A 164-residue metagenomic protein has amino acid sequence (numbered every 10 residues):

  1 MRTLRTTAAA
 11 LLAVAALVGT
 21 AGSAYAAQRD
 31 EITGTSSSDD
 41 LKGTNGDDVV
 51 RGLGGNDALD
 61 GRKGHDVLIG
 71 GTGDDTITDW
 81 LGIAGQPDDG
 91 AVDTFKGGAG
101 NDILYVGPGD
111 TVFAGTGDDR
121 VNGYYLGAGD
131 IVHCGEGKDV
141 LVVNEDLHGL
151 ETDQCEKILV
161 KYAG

Functional and structural regions predicted by a protein language model:
M1-A26: Secretory targeting and sorting signals
G22-T44: Extended, small-residue-rich solenoid/repeat segments and analogous flexible loops that form exposed scaffolds
E31-T33, D40, T76, T94 (+5 more regions): Ser/Thr- (and often Asn-) enriched beta-sheet segments in non-cytosolic proteins
T33-G34, K42-G43, R51-G54, D60-G61 (+8 more regions): Glycine-centered beta-turn/loop sites at beta-strand termini
S38, D47, N56, H65 (+7 more regions): Consensus positions within tandem repeat domains that build extended binding/scaffold surfaces
G127-G164: Leucine-rich solenoid repeat scaffolds
